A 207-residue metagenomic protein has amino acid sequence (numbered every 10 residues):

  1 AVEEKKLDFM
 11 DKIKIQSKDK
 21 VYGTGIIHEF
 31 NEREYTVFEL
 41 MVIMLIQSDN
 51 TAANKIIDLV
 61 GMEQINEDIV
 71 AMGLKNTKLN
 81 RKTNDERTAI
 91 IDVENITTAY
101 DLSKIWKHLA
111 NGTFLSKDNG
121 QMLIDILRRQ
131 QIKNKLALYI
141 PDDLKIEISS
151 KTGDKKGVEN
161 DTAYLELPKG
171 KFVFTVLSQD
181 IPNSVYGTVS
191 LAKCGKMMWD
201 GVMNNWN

Functional and structural regions predicted by a protein language model:
A1-I13, M44, F174: Active-site SXXK
D8-I13, A53-I57, T77-K82, T113-M122 (+1 more regions): Surface-exposed patches in mature extracellular/periplasmic domains of secreted proteins
M10-G25, V60-G61, I126: Acidic helix-start/capping segments at beta-turn-to-alpha-helix junctions
S17-K18, L45-S48, L59, R81-K82 (+2 more regions): Active-site-proximal beta-strand/loop segments in catalytic clefts of secreted hydrolases
K20-N54, N95: Conserved catalytic neighborhood of penicillin-recognizing serine enzymes
H28, L59-G61, K104-K135, D143-N207: Structured C-terminal helix/loop/strand segments within mature extracytoplasmic catalytic/sensor domains
R33, N54-N111: Mid-domain, small-residue-enriched loop/turn segments at the edges of structured enzyme/sensor domains
T36-E39, I46-A52, K82-I90, E147 (+1 more regions): Flexible glycine/proline-enriched surface loops and loop-helix/loop-strand junctions
